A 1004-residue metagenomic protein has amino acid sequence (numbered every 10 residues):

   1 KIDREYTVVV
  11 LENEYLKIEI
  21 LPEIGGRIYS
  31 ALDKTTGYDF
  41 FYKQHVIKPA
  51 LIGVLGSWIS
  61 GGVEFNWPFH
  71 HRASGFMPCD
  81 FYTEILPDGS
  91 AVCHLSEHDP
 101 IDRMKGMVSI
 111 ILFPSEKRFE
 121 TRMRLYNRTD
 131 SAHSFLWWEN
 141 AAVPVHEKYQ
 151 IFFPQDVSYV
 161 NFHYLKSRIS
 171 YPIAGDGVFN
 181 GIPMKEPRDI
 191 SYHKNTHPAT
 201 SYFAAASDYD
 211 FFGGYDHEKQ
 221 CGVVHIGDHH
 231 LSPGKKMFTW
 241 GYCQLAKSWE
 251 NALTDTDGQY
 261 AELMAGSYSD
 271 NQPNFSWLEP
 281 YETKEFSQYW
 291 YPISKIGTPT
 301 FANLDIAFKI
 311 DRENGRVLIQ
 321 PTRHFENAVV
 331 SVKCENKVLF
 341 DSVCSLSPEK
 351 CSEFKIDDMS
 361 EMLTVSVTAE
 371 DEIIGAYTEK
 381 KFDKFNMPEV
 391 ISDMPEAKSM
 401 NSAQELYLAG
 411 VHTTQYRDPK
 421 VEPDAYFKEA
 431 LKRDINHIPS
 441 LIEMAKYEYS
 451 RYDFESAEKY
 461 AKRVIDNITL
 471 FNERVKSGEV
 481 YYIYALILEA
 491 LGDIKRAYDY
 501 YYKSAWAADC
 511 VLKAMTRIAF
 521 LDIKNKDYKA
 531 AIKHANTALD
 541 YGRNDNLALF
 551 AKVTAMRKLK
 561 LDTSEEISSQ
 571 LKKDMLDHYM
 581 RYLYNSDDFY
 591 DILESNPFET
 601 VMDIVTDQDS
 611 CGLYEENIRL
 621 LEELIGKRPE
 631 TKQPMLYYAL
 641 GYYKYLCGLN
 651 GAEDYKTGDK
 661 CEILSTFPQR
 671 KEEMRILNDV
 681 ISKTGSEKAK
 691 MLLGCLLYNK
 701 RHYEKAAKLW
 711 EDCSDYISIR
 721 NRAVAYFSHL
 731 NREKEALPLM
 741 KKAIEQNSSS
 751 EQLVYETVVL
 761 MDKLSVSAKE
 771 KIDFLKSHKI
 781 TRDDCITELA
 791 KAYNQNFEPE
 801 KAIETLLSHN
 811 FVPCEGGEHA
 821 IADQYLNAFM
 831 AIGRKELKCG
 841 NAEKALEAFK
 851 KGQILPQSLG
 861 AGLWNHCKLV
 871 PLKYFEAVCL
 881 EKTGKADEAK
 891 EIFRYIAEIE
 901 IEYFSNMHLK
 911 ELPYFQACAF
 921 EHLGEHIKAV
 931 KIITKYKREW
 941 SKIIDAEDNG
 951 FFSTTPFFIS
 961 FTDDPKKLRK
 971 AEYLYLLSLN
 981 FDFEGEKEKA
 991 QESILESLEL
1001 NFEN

Functional and structural regions predicted by a protein language model:
K1-E12, S60-K117, K247-S276, P280: Extended, loop-rich substrate-binding clefts of extracytoplasmic carbohydrate-active enzymes
V9, I18-E19, E23-S30, R128-L136 (+2 more regions): A contiguous, surface-exposed recognition patch within enzymatic or periplasmic domains that forms
E12, I18-T36, L95-H146, Q288: Acidic, contiguous internal or C-terminal segments within carbohydrate-active enzymes that form a structured patch used
P299-N401, K572-E594, C647-K671, K935 (+1 more regions): Long, contiguous interaction/recruitment modules in multidomain scaffold/adaptor proteins
V411-H412, K446, L486, F520 (+11 more regions): Residue-level recognition of tetratricopeptide repeat
P423, A457, A497, A531 (+12 more regions): Single-residue signature of alpha-solenoid repeat helices
H437, F471, S477, V511 (+14 more regions): Residue-level recognition of tetratricopeptide repeat
S440, E473-R474, V480, A514 (+13 more regions): TPR alpha-solenoid repeat register
